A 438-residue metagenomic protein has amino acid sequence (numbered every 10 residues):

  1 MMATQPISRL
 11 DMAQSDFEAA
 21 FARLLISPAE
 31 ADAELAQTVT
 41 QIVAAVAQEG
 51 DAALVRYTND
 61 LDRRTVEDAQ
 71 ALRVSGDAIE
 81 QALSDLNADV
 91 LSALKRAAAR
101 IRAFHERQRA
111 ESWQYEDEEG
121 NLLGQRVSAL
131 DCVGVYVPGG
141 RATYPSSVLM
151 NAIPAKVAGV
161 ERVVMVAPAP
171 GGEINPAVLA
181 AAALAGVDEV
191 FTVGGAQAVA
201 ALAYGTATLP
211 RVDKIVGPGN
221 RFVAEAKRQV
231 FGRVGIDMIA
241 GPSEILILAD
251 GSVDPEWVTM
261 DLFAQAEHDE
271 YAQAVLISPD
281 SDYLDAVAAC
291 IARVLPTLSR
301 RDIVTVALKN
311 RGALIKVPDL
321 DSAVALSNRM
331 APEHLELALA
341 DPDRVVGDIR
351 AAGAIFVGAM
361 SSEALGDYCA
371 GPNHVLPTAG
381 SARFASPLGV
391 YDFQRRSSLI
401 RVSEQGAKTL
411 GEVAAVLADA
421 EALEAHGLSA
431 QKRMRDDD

Functional and structural regions predicted by a protein language model:
M2-D131: N-terminal Rossmann-like NAD(P)+-binding subdomain of aldehyde/semialdehyde dehydrogenases
T4-A13, E189-G194, L314-D319: Short acidic-hydrophobic, aromatic-tinged amphipathic segments that line or gate anion-handling sites
A110-Y115, G235, A272-I277, T297-L308 (+3 more regions): Flexible, glycine/charged-enriched surface loops at secondary-structure junctions
Y115-A180: Conserved small-residue-rich beta-alpha loop and adjacent elements that most often cradle the phosphate/pyrophosphate
G186-A264, H268-Q273: Conserved NAD(P)+-binding/catalytic subdomain of aldehyde/semialdehyde dehydrogenases
M238-N310, L314: A conserved active-site cap/scaffold subdomain adjacent to cofactor or substrate pockets
R329-D438: C-terminal core of ALDH-fold dehydrogenases
